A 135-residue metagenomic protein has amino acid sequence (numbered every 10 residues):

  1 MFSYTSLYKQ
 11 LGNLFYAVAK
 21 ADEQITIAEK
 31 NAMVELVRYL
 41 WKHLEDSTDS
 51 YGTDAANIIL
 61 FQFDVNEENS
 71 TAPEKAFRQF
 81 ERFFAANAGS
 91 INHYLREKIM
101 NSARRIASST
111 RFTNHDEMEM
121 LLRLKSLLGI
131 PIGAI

Functional and structural regions predicted by a protein language model:
M1-I135: Small-residue-enriched hydrophobic alpha-helices in membranes
